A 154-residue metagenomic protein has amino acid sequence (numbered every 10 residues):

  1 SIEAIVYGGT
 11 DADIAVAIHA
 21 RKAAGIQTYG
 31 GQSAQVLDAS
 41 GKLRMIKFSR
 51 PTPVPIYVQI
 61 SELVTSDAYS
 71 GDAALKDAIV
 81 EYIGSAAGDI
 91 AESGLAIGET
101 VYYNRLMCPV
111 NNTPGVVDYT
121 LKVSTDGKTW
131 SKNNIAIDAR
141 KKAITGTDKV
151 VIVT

Functional and structural regions predicted by a protein language model:
S1-E99, V153: Carbohydrate-recognition loop of C-type lectin domains
D67-T154: An aromatic-glycine-centered, glycine-rich loop/turn in mixed alpha/beta architecture
